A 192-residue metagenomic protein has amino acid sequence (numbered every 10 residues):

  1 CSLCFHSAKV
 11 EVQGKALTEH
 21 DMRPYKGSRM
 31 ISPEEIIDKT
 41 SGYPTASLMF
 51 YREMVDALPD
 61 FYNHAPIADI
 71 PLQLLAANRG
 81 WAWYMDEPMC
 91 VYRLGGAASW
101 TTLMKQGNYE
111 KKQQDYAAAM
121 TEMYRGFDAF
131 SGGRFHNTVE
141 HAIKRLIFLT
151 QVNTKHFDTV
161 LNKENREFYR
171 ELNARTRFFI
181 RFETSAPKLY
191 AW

Functional and structural regions predicted by a protein language model:
C1-E19: Conserved donor NDP-sugar-binding/catalytic core segment of glycosyltransferases
H6, P24-N108: Conserved nucleotide-sugar donor-binding catalytic segment
E11, R79-W83, F130: Phosphate/oxyanion-binding loops and surfaces in catalytic or ligand/nucleic-acid-binding neighborhoods
A16-T18, N63-H64, A117: Inter-domain helical "communication" segments and dimerization helices that couple sensory or membrane-embedded modules
G27-I31, E35, P88-G96, T102-R134 (+1 more regions): Catalytic core of nucleotide-sugar-dependent glycosyltransferases
A68-D69, V139-A142, S185: Short, conserved alpha-helical segments within structured domains
F135-T150: Amphipathic alpha-helical protein-interaction segments enriched in hydrophobic
I147-W192: Membrane-interface aromatic/basic loop that binds lipid-linked glycans or pyrophosphate carriers, typified by
